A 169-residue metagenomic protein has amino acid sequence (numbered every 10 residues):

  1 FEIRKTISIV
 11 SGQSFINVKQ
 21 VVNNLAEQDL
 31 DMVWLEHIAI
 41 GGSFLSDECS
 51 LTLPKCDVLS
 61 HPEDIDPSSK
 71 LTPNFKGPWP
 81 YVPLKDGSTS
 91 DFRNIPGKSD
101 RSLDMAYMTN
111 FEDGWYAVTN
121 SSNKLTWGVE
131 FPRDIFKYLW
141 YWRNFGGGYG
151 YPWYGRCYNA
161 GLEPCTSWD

Functional and structural regions predicted by a protein language model:
E2-I38: Acidic, contiguous internal or C-terminal segments within carbohydrate-active enzymes that form a structured patch used
S14, L25-V33, G41-D169: A contiguous, surface-exposed recognition patch within enzymatic or periplasmic domains that forms
